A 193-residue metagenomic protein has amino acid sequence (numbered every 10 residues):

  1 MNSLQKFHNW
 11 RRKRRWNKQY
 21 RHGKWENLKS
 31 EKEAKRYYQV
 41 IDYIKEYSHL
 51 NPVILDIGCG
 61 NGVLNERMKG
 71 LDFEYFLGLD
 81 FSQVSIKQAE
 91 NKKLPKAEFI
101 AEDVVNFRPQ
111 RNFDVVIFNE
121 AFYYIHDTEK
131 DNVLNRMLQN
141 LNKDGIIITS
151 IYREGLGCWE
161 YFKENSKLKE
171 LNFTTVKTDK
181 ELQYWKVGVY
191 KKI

Functional and structural regions predicted by a protein language model:
M1-R108, I125-Q139, I146-I193: Class I (Rossmann-like) S-adenosyl-L-methionine-dependent methyltransferase catalytic domain, capturing the SAM-binding
R108-V116: A short acidic, Gly/Pro-enriched loop at the edge of an enzyme's catalytic core that lines a small-molecule cofactor
F118-A121: A short beta-strand submotif of the Rossmann-like class I SAM-dependent methyltransferase core that lines
